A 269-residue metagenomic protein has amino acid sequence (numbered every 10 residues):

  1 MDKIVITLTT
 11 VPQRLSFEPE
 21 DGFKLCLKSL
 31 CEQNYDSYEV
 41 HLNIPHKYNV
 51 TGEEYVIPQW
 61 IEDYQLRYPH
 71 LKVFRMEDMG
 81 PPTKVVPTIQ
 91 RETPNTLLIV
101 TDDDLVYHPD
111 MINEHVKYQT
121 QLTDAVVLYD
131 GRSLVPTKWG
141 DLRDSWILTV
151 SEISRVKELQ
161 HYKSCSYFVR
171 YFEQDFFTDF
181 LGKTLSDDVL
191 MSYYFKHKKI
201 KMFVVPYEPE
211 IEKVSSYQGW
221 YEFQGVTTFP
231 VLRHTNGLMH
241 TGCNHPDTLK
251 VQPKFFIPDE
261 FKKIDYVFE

Functional and structural regions predicted by a protein language model:
M1-V5, T9, R14-C26, D179-E269: C-terminal catalytic/acceptor-binding lobe
V5-T7, E39-H41, K72, I99 (+1 more regions): A structural signal for isolated positions on well-ordered beta-strands in alpha/beta enzyme cores
L25-Y38, H46-K47: Short, acidic, metal-binding catalytic loop of nucleotide-sugar glycosyltransferases
C26, L30, I57-W60, H115 (+1 more regions): A general structural detector for well-ordered alpha-helical segments in enzyme core domains, enriched
N43-N49, R132-L134, E208-P209: Short beta-alpha junction loops
N43-T96: Active-site-proximal specificity loops/subdomain of glycosyltransferases
T88, E92, V106-D179: Conserved catalytic core of nucleotide-sugar-dependent glycosyltransferases
N95-V106: Short beta-strand-to-loop acidic/aromatic patch adjacent to the donor-nucleotide binding site
